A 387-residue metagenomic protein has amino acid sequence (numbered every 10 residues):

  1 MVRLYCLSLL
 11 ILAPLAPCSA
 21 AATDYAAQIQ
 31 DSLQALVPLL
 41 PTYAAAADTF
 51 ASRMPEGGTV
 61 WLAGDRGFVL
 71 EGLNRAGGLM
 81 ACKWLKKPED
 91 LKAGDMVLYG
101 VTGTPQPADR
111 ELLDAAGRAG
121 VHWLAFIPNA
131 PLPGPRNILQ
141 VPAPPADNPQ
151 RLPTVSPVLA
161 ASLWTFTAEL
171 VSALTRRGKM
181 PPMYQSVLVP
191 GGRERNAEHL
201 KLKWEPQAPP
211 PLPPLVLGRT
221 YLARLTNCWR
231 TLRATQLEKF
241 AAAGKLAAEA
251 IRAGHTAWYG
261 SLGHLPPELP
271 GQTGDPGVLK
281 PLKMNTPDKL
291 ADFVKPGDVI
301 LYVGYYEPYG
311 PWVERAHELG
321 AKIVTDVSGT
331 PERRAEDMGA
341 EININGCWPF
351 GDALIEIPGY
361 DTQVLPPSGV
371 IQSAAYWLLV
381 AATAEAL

Functional and structural regions predicted by a protein language model:
Y5-A16: Bacterial N-terminal signal peptides
A21-P38, K201-R233: Generic N-terminal amphipathic, Lys/Arg-enriched alpha-helix
P38-R53, R233-A250: A short, well-structured juxtamembrane/interface segment
A45, T175-Y184, T235-A242, H255-S261 (+1 more regions): Flexible, glycine/charged-enriched surface loops at secondary-structure junctions
P55-T59, A63-T175, R252-T256, G260-E385: Glycine-rich phosphate-binding loops that contact phosphosugars or nucleotide phosphates
S172-P210, N227, D352, E385-L387: Internal, active-site/partner-interface "lid" segment
